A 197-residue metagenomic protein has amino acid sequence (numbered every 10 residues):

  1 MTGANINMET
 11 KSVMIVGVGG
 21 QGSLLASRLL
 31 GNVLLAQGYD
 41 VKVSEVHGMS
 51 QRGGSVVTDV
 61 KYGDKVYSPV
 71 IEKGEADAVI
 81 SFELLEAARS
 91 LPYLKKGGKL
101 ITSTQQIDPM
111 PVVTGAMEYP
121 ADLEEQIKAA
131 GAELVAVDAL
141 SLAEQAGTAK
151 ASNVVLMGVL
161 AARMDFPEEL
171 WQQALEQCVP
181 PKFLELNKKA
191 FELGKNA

Functional and structural regions predicted by a protein language model:
T2-A197: Active-site cofactor/cluster-binding pocket
